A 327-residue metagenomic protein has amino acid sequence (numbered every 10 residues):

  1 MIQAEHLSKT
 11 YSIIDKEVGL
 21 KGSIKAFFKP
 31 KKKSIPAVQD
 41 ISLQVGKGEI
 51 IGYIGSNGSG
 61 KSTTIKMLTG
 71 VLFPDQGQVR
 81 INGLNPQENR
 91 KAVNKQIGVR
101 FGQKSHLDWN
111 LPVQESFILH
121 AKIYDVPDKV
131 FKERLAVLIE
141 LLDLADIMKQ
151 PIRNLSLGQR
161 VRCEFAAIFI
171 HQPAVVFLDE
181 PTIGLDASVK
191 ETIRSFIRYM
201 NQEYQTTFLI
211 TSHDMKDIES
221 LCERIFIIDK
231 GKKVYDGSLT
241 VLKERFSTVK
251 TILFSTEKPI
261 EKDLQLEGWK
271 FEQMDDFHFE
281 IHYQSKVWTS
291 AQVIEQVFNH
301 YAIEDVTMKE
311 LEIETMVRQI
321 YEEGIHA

Functional and structural regions predicted by a protein language model:
G19-F27, I118, K122, K129-I147: Conserved ABC ATPase "signature" region
G77-Q87, V93: Conserved ABC transporter NBD signature motif
P151-L155: Conserved ABC ATPase signature
V176-E180: Catalytic Walker B motif of ABC-type/P-loop ATPase nucleotide-binding domains
R194-Q284: ABC transporter nucleotide-binding domain
T251-E323: Short, charged/small-residue-rich alpha-helical element at the C-terminal edge of ABC transporter nucleotide-binding
